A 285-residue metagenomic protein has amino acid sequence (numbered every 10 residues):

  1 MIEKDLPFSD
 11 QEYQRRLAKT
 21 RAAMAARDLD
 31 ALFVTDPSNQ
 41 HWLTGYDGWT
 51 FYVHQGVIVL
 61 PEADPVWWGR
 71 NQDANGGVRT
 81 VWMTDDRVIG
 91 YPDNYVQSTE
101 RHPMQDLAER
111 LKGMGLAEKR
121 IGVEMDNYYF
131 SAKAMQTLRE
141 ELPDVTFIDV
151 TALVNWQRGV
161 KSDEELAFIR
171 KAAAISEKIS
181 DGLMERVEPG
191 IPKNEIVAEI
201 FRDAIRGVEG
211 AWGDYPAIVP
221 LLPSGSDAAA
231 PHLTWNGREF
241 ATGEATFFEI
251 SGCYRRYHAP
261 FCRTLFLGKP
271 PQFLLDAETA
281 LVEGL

Functional and structural regions predicted by a protein language model:
M1-L285: Active-site neighborhoods and metal-handling regions in enzymes and metal-associated proteins
